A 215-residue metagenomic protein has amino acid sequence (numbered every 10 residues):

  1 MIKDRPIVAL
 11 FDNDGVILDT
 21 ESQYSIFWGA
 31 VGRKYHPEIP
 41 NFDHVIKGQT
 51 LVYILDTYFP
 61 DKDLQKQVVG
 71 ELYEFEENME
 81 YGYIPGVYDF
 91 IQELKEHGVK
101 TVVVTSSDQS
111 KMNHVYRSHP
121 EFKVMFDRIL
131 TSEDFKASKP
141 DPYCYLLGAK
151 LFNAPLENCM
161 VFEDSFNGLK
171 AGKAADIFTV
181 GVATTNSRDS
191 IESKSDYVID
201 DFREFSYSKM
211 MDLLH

Functional and structural regions predicted by a protein language model:
M1-I7, Q92, D108-S110, H114-H215: Asp-based, Mg2+/Mn2+-dependent phosphohydrolase catalytic module
I2-H97: N-terminal helical cap/lid subdomain that shapes the substrate entry/recognition surface in HAD-like hydrolases
V16-I17, N78-M79, T101, E133 (+1 more regions): A generic structural signal for short
I17, Y83, T101-V104, A137 (+1 more regions): Conserved SAM-binding loop
D19-T20, K47, V103-V104, E163 (+1 more regions): Small/polar loops that bind or transfer phosphate-bearing groups
V45, K66, Y81-I84, S106 (+3 more regions): Non-catalytic, surface-exposed connector residues within folded enzymatic/regulatory domains
H97-V99, I177: Short phosphate-binding/catalytic loops that engage adenosine nucleotides
